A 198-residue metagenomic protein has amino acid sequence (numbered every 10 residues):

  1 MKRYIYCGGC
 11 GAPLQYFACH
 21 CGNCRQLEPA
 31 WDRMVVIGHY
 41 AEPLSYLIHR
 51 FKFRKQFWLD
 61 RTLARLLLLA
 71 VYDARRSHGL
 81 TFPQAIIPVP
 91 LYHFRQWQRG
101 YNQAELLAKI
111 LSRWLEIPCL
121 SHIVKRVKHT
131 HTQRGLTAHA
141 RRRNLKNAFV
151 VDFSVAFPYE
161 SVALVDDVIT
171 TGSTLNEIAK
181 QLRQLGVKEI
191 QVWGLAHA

Functional and structural regions predicted by a protein language model:
M1-A198: Glycine-rich phosphate/pyrophosphate-handling loop used in enzymes and phosphotransfer proteins
